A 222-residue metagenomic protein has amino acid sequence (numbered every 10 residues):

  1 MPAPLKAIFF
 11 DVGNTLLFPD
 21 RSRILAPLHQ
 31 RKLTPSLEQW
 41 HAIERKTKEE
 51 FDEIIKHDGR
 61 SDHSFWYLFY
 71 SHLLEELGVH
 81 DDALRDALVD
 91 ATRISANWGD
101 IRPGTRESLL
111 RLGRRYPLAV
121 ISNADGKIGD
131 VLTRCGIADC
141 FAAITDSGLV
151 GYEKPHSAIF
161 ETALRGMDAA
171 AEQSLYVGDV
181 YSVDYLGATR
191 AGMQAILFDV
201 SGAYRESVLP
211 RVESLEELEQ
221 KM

Functional and structural regions predicted by a protein language model:
M1-F10, T34, E38, D81-L84 (+3 more regions): Asp-based, Mg2+/Mn2+-dependent phosphohydrolase catalytic module
P2-R106: N-terminal helical cap/lid subdomain that shapes the substrate entry/recognition surface in HAD-like hydrolases
